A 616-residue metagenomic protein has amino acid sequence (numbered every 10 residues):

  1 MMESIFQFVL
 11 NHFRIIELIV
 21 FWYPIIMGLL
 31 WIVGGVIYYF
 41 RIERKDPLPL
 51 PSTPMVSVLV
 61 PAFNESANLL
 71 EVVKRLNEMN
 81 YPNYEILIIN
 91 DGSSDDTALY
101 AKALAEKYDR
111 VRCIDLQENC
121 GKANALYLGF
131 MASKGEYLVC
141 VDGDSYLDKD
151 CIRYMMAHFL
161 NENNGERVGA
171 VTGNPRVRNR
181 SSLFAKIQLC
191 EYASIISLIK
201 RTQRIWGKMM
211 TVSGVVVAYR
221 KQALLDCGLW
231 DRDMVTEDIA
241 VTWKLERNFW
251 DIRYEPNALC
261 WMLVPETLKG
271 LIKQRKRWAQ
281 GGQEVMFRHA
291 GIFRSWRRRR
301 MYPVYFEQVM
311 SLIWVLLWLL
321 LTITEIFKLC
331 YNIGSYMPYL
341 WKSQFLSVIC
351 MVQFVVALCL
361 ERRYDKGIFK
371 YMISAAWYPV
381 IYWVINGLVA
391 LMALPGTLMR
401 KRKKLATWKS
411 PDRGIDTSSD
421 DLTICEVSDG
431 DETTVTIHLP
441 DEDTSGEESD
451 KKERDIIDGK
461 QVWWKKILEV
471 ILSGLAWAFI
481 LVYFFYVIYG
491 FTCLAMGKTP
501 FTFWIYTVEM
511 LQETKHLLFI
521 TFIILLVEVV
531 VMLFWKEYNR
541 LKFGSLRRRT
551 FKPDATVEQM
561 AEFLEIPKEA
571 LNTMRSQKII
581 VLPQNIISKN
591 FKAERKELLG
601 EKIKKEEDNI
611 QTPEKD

Functional and structural regions predicted by a protein language model:
M2-K74: N-proximal low-complexity "stem/linker" segments adjacent to membrane-targeting elements
V33-P54, G291-Y305, T324, K328-S449: Juxtamembrane C-terminal module of membrane proteins
P54-S57, E85, L225, A240: Cell-envelope/extracellular polymer assembly enzymes that use nucleotide-activated donors
L69-E71, D95-L104, D150: Acidic helix N-cap motif at the loop->helix transition within catalytic regions of sugar-transfer enzymes
K74-N83: Short, acidic, metal-binding catalytic loop of nucleotide-sugar glycosyltransferases
P82, N90-L99, E118: A conserved acidic beta->alpha catalytic loop
D109-D115, A123-A125, M131, G135-E136 (+2 more regions): Long helical/loop segments within the catalytic core of UDP-sugar-dependent glycosyltransferases, especially the large
D142-Y146, D233, L245: The conserved acidic donor/metal-binding loop of glycosyltransferases
